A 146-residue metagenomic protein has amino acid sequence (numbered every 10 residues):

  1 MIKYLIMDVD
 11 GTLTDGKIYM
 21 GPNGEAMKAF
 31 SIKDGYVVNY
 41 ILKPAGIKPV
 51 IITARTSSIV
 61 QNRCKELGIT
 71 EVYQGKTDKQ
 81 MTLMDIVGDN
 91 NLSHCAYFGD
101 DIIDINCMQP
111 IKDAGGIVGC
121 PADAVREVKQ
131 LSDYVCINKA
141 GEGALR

Functional and structural regions predicted by a protein language model:
M1-T77: Alpha-helical substrate-recognition element adjacent to the catalytic core
G24-K28, E66-L67, E71, Q80-R146: Mg2+-dependent phosphoryl-transfer enzymes with acidic/Ser/Thr/Gly-rich catalytic loops
